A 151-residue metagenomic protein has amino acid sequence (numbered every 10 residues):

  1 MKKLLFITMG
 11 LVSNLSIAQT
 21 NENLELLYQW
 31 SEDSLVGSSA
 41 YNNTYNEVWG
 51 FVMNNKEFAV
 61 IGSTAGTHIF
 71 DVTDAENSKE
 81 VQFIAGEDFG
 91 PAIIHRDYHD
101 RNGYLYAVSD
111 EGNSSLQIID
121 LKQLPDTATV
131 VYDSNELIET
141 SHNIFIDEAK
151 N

Functional and structural regions predicted by a protein language model:
M1-E22: Bacterial Sec-dependent N-terminal signal peptides
A18-N151: Feature marking well-ordered beta-strand scaffolds used for ligand recognition
